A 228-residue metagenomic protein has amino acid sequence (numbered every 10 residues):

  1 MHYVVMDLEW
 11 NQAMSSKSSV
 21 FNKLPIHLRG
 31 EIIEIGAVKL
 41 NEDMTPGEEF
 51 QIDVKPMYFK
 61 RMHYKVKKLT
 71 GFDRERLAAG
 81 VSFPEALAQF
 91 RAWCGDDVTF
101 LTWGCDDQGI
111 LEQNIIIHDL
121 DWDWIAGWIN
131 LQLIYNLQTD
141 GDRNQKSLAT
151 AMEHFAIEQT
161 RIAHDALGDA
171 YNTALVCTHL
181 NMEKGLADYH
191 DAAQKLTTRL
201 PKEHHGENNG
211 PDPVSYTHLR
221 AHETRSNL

Functional and structural regions predicted by a protein language model:
H2-G109, E153, E158: Conserved non-catalytic scaffold segment of RNase H-like nuclease domains
M6, I129, G168: Active-site flanking residues adjacent to catalytic metal/cofactor-binding acidic residues
W10-Q12, L133, N172: Short, glycine/acidic-enriched loop or turn micro-motifs at the edges of active sites
A13-S15, N136, L228: Conserved protein kinase catalytic core
T99-C105, I110-I115, K146-E207: Acidic, Mg2+-coordinating catalytic module of metal-dependent nucleases/exonucleases that use a two-metal-ion mechanism
I117-I125: A short alpha->loop->secondary-structure connector
N130-R143: Short alpha-helix plus adjacent loop in nuclease-associated cores
T217-T224: Conserved small/polar residues in nucleotide/adenosyl-binding loops
